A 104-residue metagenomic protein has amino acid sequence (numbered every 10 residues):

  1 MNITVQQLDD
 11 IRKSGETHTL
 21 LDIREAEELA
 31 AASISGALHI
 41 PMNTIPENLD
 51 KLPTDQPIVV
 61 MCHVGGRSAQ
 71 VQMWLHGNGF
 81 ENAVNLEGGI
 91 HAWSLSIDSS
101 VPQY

Functional and structural regions predicted by a protein language model:
M1-T19, A26-P57, G66-Y104: Rhodanese-like catalytic fold shared by cysteine-dependent sulfurtransferases and DSP/PTP-type phosphatases
M61-C62: Short, surface-exposed ligand- or partner-binding patches at beta-edge/loop junctions that are enriched in aromatics
